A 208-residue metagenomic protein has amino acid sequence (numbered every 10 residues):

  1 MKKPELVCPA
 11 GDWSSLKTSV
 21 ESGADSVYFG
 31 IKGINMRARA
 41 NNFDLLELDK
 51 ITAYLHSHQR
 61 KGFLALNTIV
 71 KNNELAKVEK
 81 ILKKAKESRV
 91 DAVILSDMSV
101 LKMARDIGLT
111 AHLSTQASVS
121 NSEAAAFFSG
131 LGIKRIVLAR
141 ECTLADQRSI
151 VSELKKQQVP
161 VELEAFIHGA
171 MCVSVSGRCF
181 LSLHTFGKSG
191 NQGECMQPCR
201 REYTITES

Functional and structural regions predicted by a protein language model:
M1-K2, L131: Short glycine-enriched loop/turn motifs at secondary-structure junctions
K2-V119, E123, L138, C142-S208: Active-site pocket-lining/capping segments in soluble small-molecule metabolic enzymes
G132, I136-L138: Acidic, glycine-enriched active-site microenvironments
